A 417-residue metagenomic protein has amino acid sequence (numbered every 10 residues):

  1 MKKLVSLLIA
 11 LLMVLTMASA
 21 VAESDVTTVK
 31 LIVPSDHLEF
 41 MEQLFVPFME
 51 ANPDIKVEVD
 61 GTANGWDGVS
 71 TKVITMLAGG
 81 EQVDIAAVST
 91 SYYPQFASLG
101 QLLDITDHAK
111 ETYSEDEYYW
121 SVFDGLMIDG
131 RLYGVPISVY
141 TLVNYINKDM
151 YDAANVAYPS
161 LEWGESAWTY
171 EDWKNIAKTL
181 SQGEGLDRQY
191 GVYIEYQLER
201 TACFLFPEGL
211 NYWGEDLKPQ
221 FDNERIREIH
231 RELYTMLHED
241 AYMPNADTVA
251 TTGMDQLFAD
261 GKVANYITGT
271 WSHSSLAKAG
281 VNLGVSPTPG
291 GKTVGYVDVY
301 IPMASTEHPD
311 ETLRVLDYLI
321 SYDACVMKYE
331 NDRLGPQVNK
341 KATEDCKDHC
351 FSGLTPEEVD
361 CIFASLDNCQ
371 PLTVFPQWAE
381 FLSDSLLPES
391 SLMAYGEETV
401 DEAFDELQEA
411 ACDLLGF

Functional and structural regions predicted by a protein language model:
M1-V29, E50, G353, D405 (+1 more regions): Short, low-complexity disordered leader/linker segments with a strong preference for bacterial N-terminal type II
S35, S274, D298-E380, F417: Mature extracytoplasmic/periplasmic domains
D36-K56, L386: Short, polar/charged alpha-helical segment
P47, A51-Y118, L132-G134, A153-N155 (+2 more regions): Extracytoplasmic "Venus flytrap"/periplasmic binding protein-like
V88-V143, D152, E171-D172, G284-S286 (+2 more regions): Hinge/lid segment of periplasmic solute-binding proteins
T106-Y118, L161-S166, E184-G185, Y190 (+6 more regions): Short, solvent-exposed loop/beta-turn-alpha elements that line the ligand-binding surface or hinge of extracytoplasmic
D129-I137, L142, T169-P219, R231-Y234: Extracytoplasmic/periplasmic solute-binding protein
I176-A177, D216-A250: Glycine-centered hinge/linker elements that transmit conformational signals in sensory and ligand-binding systems
